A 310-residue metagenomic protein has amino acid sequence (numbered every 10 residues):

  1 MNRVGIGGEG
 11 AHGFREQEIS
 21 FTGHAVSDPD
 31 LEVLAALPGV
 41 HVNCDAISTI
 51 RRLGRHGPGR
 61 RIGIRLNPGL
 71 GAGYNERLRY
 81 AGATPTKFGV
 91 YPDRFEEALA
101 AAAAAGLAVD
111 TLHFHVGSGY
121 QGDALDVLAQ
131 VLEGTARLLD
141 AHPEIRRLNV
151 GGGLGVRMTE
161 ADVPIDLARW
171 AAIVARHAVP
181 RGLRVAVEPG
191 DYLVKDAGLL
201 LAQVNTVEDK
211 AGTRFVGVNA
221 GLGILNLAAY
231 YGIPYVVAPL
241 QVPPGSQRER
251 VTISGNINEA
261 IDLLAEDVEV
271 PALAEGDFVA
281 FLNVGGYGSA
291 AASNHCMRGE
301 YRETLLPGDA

Functional and structural regions predicted by a protein language model:
M1-R147, G217: Active-site-proximal beta-alpha core segment in soluble small-molecule metabolic enzymes
Q17, V40, R60-I62, T86 (+11 more regions): Structural beta-strand/beta-sheet cores of well-ordered domains, especially the beta-sheet scaffolds that support
S27, I50-R51, L70, Y120 (+5 more regions): Glycine-rich nucleotide phosphate-binding loop and flanking beta-alpha elements of Rossmann-like dinucleotide-binding
S48, V90-D93, E97, D126 (+10 more regions): Conserved active-site and cofactor/substrate-binding residues in soluble primary-metabolism enzymes
H115-G117, L148-R157, P189-D191: Glycine-rich beta-strand-to-loop/alpha-helix junction loops that act as flexible
G122-D126, T159-P164: Short, solvent-exposed loop/turn segments at secondary-structure boundaries
G134-A141, W170-P180: Alpha-helix-loop-beta-strand connector modules within alpha/beta enzyme cores
I173, G182-A310: Charged (often Lys/Glu-rich) extended helix/loop segments that serve as interaction or gating elements
